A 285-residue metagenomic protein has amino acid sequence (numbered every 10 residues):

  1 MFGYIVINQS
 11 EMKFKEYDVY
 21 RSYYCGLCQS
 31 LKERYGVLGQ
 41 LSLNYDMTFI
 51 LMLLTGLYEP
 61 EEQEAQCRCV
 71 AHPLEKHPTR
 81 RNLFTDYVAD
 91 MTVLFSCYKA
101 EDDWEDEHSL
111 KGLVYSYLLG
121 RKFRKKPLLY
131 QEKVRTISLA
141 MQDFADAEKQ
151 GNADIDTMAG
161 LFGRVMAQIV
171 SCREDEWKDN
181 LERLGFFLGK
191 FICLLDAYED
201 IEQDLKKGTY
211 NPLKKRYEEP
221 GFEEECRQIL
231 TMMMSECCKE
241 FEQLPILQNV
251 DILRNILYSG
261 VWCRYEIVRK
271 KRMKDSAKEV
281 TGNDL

Functional and structural regions predicted by a protein language model:
M1-R183, K190, L194-T231, K239-N249 (+3 more regions): Acidic catalytic motifs of isoprenoid enzymes
I252-Y258: Short, electropositive alpha-helical surface patch
K278-L285: Long, low-complexity, intrinsically disordered segments
